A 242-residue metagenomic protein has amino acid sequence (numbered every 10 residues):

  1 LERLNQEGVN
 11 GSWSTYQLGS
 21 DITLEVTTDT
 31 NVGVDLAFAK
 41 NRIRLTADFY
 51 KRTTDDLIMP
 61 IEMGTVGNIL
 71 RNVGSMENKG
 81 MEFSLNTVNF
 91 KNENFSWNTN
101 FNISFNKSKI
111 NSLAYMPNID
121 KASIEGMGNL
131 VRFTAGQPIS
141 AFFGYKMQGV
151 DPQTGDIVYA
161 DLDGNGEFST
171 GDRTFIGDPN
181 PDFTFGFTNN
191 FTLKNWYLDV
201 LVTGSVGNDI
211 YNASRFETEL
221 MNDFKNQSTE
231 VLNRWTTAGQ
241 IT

Functional and structural regions predicted by a protein language model:
L1-T134, K194: Extracellular/periplasmic, surface-exposed regions of secreted and cell-surface proteins
N5-A37, R44, E125-V202, I241-T242: Outer-membrane beta-barrel transmembrane strand signature
R71-E77, M81, V88-P179, I210 (+2 more regions): Conserved small-residue
V202, G207, Y211: Surface-exposed, glycine/proline- and aromatic-rich loop segments on solvent-exposed faces across compartments
